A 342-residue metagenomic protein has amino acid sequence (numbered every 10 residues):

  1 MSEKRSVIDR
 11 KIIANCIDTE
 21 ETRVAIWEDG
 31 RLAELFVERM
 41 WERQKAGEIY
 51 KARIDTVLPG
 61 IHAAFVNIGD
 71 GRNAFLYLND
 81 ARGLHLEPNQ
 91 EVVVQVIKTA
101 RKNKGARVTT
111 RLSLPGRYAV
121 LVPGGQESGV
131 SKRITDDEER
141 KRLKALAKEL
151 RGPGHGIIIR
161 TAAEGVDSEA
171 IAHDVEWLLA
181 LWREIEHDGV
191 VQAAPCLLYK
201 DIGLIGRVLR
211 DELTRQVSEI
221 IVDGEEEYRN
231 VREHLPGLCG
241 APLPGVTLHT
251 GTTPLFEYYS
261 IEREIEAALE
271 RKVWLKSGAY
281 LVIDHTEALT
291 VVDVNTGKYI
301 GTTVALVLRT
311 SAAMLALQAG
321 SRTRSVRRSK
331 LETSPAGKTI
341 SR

Functional and structural regions predicted by a protein language model:
M1-R342: DE-rich acidic low-complexity regions and acidic surface loops
